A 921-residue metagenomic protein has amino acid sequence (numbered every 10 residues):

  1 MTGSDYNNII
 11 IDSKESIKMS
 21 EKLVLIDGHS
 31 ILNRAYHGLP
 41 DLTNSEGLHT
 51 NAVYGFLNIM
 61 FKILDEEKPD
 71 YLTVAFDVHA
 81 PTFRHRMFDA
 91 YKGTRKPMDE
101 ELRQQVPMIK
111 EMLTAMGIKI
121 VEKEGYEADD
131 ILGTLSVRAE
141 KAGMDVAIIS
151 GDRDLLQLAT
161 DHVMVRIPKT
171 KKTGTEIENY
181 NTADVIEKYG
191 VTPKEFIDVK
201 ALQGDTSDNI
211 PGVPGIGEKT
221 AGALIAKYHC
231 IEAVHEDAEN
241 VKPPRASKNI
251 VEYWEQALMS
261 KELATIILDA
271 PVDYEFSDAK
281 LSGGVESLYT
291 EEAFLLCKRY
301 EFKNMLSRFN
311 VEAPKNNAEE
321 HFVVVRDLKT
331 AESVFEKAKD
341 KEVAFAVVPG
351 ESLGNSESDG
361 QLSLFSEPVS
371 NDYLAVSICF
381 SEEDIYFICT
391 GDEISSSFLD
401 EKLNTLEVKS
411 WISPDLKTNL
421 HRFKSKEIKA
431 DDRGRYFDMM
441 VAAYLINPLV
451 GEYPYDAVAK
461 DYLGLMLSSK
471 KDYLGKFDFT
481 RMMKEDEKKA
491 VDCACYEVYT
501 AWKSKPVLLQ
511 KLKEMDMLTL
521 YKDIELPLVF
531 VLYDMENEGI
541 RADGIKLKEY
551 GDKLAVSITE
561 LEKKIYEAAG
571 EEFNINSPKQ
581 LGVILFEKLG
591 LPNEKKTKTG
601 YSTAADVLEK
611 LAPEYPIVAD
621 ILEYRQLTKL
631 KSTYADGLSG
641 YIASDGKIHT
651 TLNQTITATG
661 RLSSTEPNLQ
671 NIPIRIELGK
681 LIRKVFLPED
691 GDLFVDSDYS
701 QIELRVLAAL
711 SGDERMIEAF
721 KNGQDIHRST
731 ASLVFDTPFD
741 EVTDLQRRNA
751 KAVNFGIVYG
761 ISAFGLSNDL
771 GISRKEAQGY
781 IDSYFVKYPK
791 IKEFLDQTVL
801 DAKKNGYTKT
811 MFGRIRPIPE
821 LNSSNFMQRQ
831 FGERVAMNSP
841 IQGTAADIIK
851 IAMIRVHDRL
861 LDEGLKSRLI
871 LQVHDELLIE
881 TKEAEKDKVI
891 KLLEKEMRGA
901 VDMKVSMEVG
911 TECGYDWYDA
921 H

Functional and structural regions predicted by a protein language model:
I10, S20, P40-N44, G93-V272: Extended two-metal-dependent nuclease catalytic cores across DNA- and RNA-processing enzymes
M19-A75, A80-K92, Q104-E111, W254 (+3 more regions): Extended, highly charged clamp/arch subdomains and adjacent linkers that form or line substrate-binding channels
L23-V24, G28, R34-T73, D89-A90 (+4 more regions): Conserved RNase H-like, two-metal-ion catalytic cores of nucleic-acid enzymes
K172-K200, E367-E514, I524, V556 (+1 more regions): Active-site-proximal helix-loop-helix substrate-binding element of RNase H-like nuclease domains
Y253-G391, W411, G434, F477-D478 (+10 more regions): Conserved "right-hand" nucleotidyltransferase catalytic core of DNA-directed polymerases
S377-E382, I446-K476, C493-T500, Q654-P738: Function-dense linear segments that define catalytic or interfacial modules in macromolecule-processing proteins
T480-M483, N537, H649-T650, Q654-T657 (+4 more regions): Conserved catalytic core of nucleic-acid polymerases
V556, E560-K563, E567-A619, V786-R834 (+2 more regions): C-terminal polymerase-core module
